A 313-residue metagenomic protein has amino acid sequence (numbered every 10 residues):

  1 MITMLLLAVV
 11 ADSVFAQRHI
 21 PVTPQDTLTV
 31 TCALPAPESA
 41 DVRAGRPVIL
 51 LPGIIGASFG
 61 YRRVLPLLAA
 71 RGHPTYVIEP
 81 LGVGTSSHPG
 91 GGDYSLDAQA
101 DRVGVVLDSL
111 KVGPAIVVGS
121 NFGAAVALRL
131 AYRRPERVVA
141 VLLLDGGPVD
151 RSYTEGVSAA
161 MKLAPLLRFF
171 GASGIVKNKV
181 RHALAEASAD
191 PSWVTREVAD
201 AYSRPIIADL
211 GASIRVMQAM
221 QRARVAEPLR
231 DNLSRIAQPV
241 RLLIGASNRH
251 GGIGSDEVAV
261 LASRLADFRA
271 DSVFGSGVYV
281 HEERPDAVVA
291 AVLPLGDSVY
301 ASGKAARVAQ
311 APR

Functional and structural regions predicted by a protein language model:
V10-L28: N-terminal cap/lid segment of alpha/beta-hydrolase-fold proteins
T23-D26, T31-A33, Y76, P80-V118 (+2 more regions): Active-site loop/oxyanion-hole signature of alpha/beta-hydrolase fold enzymes
P35-T85: Conserved HGGG/HGGXW glycine-rich cap/lid loop of the alpha/beta-hydrolase fold
A124-P135, V141: Short glycine-enriched nucleophile-adjacent loop and the immediately C-terminal alpha-helix near the catalytic center
Y132, V141-G171: Flexible "cap/lid" loop of the alpha/beta hydrolase fold
Y153-S158, S173-S234: Conserved alpha/beta-hydrolase catalytic His-Asp/Glu region
R241-S276: Conserved loop-alpha-helix segment in the C-terminal half of the alpha/beta-hydrolase fold that carries the catalytic
L265-R313: Catalytic active-site module of serine/aspartate enzymes centered on a nucleophile-bearing elbow/loop
